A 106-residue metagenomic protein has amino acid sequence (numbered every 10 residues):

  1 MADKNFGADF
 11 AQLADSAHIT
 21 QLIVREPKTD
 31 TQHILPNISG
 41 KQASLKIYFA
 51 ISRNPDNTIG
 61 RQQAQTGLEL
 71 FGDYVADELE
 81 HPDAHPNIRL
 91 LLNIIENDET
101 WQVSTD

Functional and structural regions predicted by a protein language model:
M1-A2: Basic/polar N-terminal segments that are highly enriched at the extreme N-terminus, encompassing both cleavable
N5, A11-A14, I59, D77 (+1 more regions): Contiguous interface-forming segments/domains that mediate binding rather than catalysis
N5-A8, K46-F49, H85-N87: Secondary-structure junction/capping motif
F6-D30: Short, charge-rich, low-complexity alpha-helical interaction segments
L13, I51-T58, E78, I95-D98: Generic structural signal for hydrophobic core residues of well-folded globular domains
I23-Q62: Amphipathic alpha-helical interaction modules
Q65-D106: Short, compact, well-ordered microdomains
